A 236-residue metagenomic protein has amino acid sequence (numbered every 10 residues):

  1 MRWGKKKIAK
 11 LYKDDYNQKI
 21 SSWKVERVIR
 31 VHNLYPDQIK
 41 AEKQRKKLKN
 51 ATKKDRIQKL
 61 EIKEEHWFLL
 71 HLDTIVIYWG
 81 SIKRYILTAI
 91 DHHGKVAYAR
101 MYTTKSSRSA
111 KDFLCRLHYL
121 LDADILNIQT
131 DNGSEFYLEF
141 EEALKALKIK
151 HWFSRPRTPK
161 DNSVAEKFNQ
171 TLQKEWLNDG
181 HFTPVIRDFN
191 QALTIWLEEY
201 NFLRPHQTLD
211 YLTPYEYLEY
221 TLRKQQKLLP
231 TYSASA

Functional and structural regions predicted by a protein language model:
M1-F68, E142, T158, L218-L222: Basic, flexible linker segments flanking DNA-binding modules in nucleic acid-interacting mobile-element proteins
I8, V25, D73, K95 (+3 more regions): Short, conserved catalytic/metal-binding motifs centered on acidic residues
K19, D122-D124, K148: Short loop/turn motifs at secondary-structure junctions
R30, L34-I90, V96, K111-D112 (+1 more regions): Mobile-element integrase/transposase regions, centering on the N-terminal DNA-binding/Zn-coordinating module
V96-R100, W152-S154, N178-D179: Short small-residue beta-strand/loop micro-motif enriched in glycine and branched aliphatics
A99-D122, N127: Active-site beta-loop-alpha junctions of metal-dependent nucleic acid enzymes, especially the RNase H-like/DDE
T130-N132, E139-K145, H151-K174, R187-T194 (+1 more regions): RNase H-like two-metal-ion nuclease catalytic core shared by retroviral integrases and related mobile-element nucleases
L147, T171-A236: C-terminal domain-tail junction helix/linker
